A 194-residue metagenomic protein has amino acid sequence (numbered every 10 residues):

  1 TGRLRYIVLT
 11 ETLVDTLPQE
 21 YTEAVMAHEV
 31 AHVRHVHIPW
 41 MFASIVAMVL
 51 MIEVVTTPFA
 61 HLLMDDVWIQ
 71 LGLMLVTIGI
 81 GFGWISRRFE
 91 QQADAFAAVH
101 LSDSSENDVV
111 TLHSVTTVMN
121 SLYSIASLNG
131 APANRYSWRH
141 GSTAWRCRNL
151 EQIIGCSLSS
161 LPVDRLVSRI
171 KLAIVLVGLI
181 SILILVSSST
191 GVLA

Functional and structural regions predicted by a protein language model:
T1-L62, G81-V177, A194: Polar-ligand-bearing catalytic/cofactor-coordination segments of membrane-embedded or membrane-tethered inner-membrane
E53, L75, I180-I184: Alpha-helical transmembrane segments
L62-L73, V192-A194: Hydrophobic alpha-helical transmembrane segments
L71-W84: Hydrophobic alpha-helical transmembrane segments of polytopic membrane proteins
I182-A194: Juxtamembrane boundary at the C-terminal end of a transmembrane helix
